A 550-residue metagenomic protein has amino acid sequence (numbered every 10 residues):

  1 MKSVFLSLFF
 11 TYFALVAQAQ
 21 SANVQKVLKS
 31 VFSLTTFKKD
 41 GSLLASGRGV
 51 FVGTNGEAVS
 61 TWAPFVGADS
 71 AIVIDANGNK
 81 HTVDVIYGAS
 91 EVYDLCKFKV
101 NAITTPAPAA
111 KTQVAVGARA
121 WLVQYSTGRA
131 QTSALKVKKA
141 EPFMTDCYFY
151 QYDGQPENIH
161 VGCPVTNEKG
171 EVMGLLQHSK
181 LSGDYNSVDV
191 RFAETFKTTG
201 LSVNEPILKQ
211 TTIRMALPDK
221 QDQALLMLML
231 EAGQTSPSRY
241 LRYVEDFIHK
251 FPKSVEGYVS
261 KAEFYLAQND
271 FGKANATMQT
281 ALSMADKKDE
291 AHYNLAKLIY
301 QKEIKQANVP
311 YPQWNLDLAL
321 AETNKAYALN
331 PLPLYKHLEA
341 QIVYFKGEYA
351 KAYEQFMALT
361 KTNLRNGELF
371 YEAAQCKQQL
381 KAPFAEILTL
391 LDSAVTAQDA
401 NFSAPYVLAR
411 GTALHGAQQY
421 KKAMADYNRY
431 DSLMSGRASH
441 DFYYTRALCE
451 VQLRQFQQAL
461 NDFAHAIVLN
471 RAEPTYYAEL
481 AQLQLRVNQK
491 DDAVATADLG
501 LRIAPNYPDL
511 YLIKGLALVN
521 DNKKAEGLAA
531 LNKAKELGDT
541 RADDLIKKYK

Functional and structural regions predicted by a protein language model:
Q20, F37-T61, H81-T82, G162-P164: A conserved glycine-rich beta-strand in the N-terminal activation segment of trypsin-fold
Q20-N23, T105-V161, L176-S187, M227: Flexible, gly/ser-rich surface segments that form the specificity/activation loops bordering the active-site cleft
S21-V24, T105-P106, L175-R239, Y243: C-terminal cap/linker of serine protease catalytic domains
G53-V123, G128-T132, T145-C147: Conserved active-site neighborhood of the chymotrypsin/trypsin-like protease fold
Y240, A274, A319, A352 (+5 more regions): Single-residue signature of alpha-solenoid repeat helices
K250, M284-A285, A328-L329, T362-N363 (+5 more regions): Structural marker of alpha-solenoid helical repeat scaffolds
S260, N294, L338, E372 (+5 more regions): Canonical tetratricopeptide repeat
A267, Q301-K305, F345-K346, Q379-L380 (+5 more regions): Register position in tetratricopeptide repeats
